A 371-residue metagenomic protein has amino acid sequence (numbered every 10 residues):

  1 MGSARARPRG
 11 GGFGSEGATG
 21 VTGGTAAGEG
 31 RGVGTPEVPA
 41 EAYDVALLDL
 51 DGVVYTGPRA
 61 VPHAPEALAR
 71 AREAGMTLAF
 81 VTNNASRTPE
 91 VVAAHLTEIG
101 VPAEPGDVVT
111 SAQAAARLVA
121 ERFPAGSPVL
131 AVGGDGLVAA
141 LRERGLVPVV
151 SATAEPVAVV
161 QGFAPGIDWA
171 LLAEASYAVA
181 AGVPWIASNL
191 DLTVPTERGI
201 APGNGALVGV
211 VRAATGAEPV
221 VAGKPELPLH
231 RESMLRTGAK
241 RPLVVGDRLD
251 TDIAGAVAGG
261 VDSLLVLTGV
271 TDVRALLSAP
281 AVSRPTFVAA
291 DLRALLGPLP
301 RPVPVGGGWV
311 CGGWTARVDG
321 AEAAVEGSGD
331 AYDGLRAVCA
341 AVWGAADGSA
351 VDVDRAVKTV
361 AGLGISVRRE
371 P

Functional and structural regions predicted by a protein language model:
G2-P8: Extreme N-terminal basic, low-complexity initiation segments that serve as generic localization/processing leaders
R5, F13, V21-L48, T56-P58 (+4 more regions): Asp-based, Mg2+/Mn2+-dependent phosphohydrolase catalytic module
G52: Receiver (REC) domain active-site loop signature in two-component systems and cognate sites in sensor histidine kinases
S111-Q113: Polytopic endomembrane small-metabolite transporters, centered on the Drug/Metabolite Transporter
